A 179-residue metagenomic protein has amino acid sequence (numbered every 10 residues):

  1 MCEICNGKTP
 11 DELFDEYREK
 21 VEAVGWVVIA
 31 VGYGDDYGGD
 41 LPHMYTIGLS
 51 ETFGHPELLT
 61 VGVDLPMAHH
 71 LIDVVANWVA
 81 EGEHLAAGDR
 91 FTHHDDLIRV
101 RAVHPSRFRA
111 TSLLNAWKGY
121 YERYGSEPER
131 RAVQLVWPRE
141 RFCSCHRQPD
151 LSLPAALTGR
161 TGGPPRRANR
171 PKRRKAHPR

Functional and structural regions predicted by a protein language model:
M1-G38, S50-F53, L59-R179: Acidic, proline/glycine-rich low-complexity IDRs
M44-I47: A short, structured beta-strand/loop element
